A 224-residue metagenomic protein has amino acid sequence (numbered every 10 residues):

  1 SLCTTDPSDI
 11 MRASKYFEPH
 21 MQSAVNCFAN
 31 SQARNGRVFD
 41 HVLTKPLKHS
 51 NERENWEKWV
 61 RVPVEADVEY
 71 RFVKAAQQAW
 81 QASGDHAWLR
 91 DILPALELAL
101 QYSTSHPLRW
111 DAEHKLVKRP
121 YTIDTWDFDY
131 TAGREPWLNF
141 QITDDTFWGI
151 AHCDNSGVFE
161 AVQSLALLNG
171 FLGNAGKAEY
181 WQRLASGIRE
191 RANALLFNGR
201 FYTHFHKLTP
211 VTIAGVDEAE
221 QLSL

Functional and structural regions predicted by a protein language model:
S1, P107-R119, I150-A151, G157-L224: Catalytic cores of carbohydrate-active enzymes
S1-P7, D40-V64, A112-F147, G199-L224: Carbohydrate-binding/catalytic loop surfaces
L2-P120, H152-F159: Aromatic-rich carbohydrate-recognition surfaces in CAZymes
I10, E54, Q78, F140-Q141 (+2 more regions): Generic, low-specificity signal for short hydrophobic/alpha-helical stretches with a mild N-terminal bias, encompassing
F17, Q77, Q141-I142, F147 (+1 more regions): Generic structural signal for short, flexible, solvent-exposed coil/loop and linker residues
